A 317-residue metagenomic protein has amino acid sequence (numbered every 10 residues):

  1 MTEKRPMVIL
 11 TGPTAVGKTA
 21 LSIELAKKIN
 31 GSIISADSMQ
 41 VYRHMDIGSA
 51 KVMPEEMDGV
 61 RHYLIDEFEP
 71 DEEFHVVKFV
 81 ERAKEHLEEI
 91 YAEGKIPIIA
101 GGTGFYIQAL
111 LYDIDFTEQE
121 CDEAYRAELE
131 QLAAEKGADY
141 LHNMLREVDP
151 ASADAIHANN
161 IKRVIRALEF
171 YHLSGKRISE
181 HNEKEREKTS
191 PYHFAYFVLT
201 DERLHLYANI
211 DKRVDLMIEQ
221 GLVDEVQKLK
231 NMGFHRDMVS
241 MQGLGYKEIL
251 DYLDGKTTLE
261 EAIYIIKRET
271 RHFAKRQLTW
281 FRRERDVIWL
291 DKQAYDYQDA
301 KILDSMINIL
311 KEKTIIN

Functional and structural regions predicted by a protein language model:
M1-N317: Phosphate/pyrophosphate-binding catalytic cores of soluble transferases and nucleic-acid-acting enzymes
